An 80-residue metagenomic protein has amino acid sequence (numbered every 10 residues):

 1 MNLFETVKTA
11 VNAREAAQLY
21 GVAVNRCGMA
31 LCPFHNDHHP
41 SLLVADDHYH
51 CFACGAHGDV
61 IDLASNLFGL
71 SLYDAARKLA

Functional and structural regions predicted by a protein language model:
M1-A80: N-terminal structured subdomain of primase-like DNA metabolism proteins
